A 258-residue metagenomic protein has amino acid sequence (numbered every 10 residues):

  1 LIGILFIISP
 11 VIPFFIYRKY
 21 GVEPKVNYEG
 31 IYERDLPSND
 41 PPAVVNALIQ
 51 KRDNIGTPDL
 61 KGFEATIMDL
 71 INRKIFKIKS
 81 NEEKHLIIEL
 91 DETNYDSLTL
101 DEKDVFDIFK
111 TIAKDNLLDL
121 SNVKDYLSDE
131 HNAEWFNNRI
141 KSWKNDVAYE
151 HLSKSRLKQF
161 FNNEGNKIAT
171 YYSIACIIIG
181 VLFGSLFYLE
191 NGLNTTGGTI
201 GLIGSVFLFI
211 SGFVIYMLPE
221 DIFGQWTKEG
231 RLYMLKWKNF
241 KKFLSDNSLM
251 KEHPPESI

Functional and structural regions predicted by a protein language model:
L1-I258: Acidic, Ser/Thr/Pro-rich intrinsically disordered cytosolic tails and loops of eukaryotic transmembrane proteins
